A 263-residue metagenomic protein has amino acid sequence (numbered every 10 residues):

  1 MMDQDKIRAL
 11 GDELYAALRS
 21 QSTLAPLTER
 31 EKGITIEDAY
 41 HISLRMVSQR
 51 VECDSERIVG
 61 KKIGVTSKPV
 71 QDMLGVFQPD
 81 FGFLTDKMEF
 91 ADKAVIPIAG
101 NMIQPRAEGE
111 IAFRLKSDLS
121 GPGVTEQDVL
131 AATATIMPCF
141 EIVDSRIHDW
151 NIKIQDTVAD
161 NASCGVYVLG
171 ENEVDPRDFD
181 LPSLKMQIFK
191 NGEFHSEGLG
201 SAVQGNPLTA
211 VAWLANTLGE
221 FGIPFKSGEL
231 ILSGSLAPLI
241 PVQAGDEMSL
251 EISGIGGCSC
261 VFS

Functional and structural regions predicted by a protein language model:
M2-N206, Q243, E247, I255-S263: Catalytic-core "active-site belt" of small-molecule-metabolizing enzymes, emphasizing His/Asp/Glu-rich regions
T209: Glycine-rich, small/acidic residue-mixed loop/short-helix segments
L218: Conserved PLP-enzyme active-site core in the AAT-like
G222-E229: Beta-rich strand-turn-strand
